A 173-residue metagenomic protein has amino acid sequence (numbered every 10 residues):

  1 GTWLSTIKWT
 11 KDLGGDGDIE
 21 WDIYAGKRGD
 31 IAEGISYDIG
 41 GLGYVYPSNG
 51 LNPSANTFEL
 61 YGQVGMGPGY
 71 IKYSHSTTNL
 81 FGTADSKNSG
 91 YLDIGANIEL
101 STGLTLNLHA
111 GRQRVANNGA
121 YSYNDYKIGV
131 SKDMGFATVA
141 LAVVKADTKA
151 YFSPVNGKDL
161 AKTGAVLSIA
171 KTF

Functional and structural regions predicted by a protein language model:
G1-T2, A32-I39, P68-Y73, I98 (+2 more regions): Repeated loop/turn-to-beta-strand initiation elements of outer-membrane beta-barrel proteins
W3-D16, A32, L42-L51, S74-T83 (+3 more regions): Sequence/structural signature of outer-membrane beta-barrel proteins
K11-S54, L60, G69-I71, A165: Outer-membrane beta-barrel channel domains
G17-W21, S54-L60, G65, S86-L92 (+2 more regions): Residues that define the transmembrane beta-barrel architecture of outer-membrane proteins
I23-K27, G41, L60-M66, I94-I98 (+2 more regions): Residues on the lipid-exposed face of transmembrane beta-strands in outer-membrane beta-barrel proteins
L60, Y73, T77-N97: Anionic-ligand binding region
G90, N97, L104-N107, R112 (+4 more regions): Mature soluble domains of exported/periplasmic/lumenal proteins and thiol-rich metal-chelating peptides
I128, K132-A137, V143, D159-F173: Outer-membrane beta-barrel "beta-signal"
